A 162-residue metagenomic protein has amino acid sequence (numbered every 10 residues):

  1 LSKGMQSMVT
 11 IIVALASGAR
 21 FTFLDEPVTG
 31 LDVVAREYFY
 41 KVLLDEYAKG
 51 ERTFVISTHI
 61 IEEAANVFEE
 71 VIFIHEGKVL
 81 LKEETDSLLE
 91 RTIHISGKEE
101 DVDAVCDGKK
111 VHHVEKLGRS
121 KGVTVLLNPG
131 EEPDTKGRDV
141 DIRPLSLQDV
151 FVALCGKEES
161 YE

Functional and structural regions predicted by a protein language model:
L1-E62, N66-E69, H75: ABC transporter nucleotide-binding domains
K78: ATP-binding/catalytic-site motifs of ATP-hydrolyzing domains
K82-E83: ABC ATPase "signature
E90-G97: Short glycine-/aliphatic-rich beta-strand segments at the starts of folded cytosolic domains
G97-G108: Short amphipathic alpha-helix segments
H113-E162: C-terminal coupling/interaction segments
